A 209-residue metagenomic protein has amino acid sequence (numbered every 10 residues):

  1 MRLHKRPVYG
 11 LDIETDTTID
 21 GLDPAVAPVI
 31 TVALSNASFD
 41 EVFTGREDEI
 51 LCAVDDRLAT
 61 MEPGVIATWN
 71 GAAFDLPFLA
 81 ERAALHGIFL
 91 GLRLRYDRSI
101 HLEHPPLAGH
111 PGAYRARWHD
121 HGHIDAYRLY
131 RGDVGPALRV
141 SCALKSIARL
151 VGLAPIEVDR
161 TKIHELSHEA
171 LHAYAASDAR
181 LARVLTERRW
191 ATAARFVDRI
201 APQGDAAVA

Functional and structural regions predicted by a protein language model:
M1-A67: Conserved RNase H-like, two-metal-ion catalytic cores of nucleic-acid enzymes
E41-R139: Conserved DEDDh/DEDDy metal-dependent 3′-5′ exonuclease domain
R57, M61, F78, R82 (+3 more regions): Generic, well-ordered alpha-helical scaffold segments in large soluble proteins
P63, A67, P136, I156-E157 (+2 more regions): Intrinsically disordered or highly flexible coil/loop and linker segments, enriched in small and charged/polar residues
D133-V134, R139-L171: C-terminal or mid-to-C-terminal helical accessory/interaction module adjacent to the motor/catalytic core
T161-A209: Common nucleic-acid-contacting/processivity interface regions adjacent to the catalytic cores of nucleic-acid enzymes
